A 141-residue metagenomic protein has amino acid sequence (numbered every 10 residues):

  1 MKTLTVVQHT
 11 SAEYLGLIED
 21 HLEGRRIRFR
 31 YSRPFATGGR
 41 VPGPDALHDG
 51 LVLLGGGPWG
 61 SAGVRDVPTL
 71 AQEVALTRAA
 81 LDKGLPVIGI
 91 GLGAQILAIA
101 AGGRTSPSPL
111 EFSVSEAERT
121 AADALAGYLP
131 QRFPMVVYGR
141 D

Functional and structural regions predicted by a protein language model:
M1-T5: Extreme N-terminal starter segment of soluble prokaryotic enzymes
V7-H9, P34, L92: Cofactor-binding loop segments of dinucleotide-utilizing enzymes, especially the Rossmann-like FAD- and NAD(P)+-binding
A12-L17: Short N-terminal binding/cap micro-motifs at the start of the first secondary-structure element
D20-I88: Flexible gly/pro-rich beta->alpha loop and the following alpha-helix that scaffold active-site loops
A79-R104: Catalytic nucleophile loop
I99-D141: Pocket-forming structural segment of enzyme catalytic cores
